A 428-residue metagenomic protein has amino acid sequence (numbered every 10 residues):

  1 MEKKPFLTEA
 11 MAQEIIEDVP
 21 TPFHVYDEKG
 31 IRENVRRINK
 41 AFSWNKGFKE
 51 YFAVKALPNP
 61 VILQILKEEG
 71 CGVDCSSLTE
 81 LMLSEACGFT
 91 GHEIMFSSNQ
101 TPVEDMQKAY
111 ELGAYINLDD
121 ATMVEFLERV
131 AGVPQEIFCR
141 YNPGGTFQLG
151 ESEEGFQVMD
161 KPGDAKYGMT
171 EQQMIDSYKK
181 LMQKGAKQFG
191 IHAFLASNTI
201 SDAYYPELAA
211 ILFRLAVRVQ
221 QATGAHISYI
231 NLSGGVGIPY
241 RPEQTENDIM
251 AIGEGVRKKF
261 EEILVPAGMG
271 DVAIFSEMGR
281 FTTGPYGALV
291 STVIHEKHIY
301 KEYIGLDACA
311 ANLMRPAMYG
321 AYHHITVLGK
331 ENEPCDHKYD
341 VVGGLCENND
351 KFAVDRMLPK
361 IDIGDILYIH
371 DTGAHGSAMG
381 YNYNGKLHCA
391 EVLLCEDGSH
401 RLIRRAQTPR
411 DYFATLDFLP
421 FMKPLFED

Functional and structural regions predicted by a protein language model:
M1-Y115, A121-Q135, G150, L181-K187 (+3 more regions): A charged N-terminal "starter" segment
T21, R36, K40-W44, G132 (+9 more regions): Generic secondary-structure signature for well-ordered alpha-helical cores
I31, K55, S77, A109 (+6 more regions): Conserved, mostly hydrophobic/aromatic
A56-P58, T79, Q100-P102, D120-T122 (+7 more regions): Active-site-proximal loop/turn and secondary-structure-junction residues that shape catalytic pockets, frequently
C75, F96, L118, A193-A196 (+3 more regions): Conserved beta-strand positions
E136-N142: ATP-grasp fold ATP-binding core
T146-I294, L358, N384: Active-site loop/helix belt of alpha/beta enzymes
E261, V265, M269-D428: Charged (often Lys/Glu-rich) extended helix/loop segments that serve as interaction or gating elements
